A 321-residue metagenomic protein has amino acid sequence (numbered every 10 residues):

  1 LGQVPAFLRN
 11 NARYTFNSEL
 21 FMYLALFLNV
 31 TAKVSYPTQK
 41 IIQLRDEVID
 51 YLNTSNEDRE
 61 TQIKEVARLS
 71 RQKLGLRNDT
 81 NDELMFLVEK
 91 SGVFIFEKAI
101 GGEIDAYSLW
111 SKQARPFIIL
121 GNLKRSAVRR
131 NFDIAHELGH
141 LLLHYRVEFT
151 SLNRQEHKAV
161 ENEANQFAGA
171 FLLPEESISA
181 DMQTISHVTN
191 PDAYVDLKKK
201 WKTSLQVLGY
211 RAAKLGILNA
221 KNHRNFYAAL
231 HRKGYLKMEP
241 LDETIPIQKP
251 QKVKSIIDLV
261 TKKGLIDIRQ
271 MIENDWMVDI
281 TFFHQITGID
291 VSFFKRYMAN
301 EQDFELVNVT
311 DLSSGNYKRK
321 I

Functional and structural regions predicted by a protein language model:
L1-I321: Active-site hotspot residues in diverse enzymes, especially metal/ion-binding acidic/histidine motifs
